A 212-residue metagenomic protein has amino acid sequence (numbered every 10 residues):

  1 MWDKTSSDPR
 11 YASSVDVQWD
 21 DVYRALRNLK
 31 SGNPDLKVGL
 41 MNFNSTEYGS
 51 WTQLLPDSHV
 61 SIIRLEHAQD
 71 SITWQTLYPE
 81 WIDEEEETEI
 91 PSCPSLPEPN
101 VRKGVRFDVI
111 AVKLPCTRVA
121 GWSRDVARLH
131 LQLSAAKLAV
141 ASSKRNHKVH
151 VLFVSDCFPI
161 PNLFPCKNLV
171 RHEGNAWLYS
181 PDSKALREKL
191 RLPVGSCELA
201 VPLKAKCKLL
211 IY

Functional and structural regions predicted by a protein language model:
M1-Y212: Juxtamembrane luminal stem/stalk of type II transmembrane Golgi/ER carbohydrate-processing enzymes
